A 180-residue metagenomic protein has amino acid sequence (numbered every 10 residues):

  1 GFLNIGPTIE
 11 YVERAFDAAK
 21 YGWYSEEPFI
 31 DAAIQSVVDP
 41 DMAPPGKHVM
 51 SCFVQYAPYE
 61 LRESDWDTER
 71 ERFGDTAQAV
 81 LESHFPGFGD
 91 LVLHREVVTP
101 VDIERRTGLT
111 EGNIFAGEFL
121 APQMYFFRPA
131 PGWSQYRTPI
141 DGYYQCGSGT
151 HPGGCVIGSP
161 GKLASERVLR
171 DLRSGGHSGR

Functional and structural regions predicted by a protein language model:
G1-A43: Mid-domain catalytic core of redox enzymes that form a hydrophobic substrate pocket/lid adjacent to a catalytic redox
W23-A33, G87-H151: A glycine-rich dinucleotide-binding beta-alpha-beta segment and adjacent secondary-structure elements that constitute
V38-D41, P58-L61, P100-D102, H151-G154: Flexible loop/turn segments at secondary-structure boundaries
P40-K47, S134-T138: Short glycine/proline-enriched loop/turn "hinge" motifs that connect secondary-structure elements and lie
P44-T76, V80: Conserved FAD/dinucleotide-binding core of flavoprotein oxidoreductases
C52, A77, L81, Y143 (+2 more regions): Hydrophobic, well-ordered secondary-structure elements that form the walls of internal hydrophobic environments
L93, V98-P100, L169-R180: Active-site-proximal substrate-binding core of FAD-dependent oxidoreductases
S148-L169: A conserved FAD-binding loop/helix module that cradles the flavin
